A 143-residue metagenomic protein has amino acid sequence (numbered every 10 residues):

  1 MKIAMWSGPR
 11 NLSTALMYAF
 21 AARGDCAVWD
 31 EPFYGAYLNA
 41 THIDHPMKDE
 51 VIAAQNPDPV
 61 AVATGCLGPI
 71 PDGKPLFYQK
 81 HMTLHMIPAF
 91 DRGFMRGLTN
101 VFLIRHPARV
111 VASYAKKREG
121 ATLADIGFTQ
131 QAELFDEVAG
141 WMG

Functional and structural regions predicted by a protein language model:
M1-M5, D72-H81, L98-N100: Generic beta-sheet signal
M1-P71: PAPS-dependent sulfotransferase catalytic core
W6-G8, D30, Q79-M82, I104-R105: Short His-Asn-centered micro-motif
A22, D72, E137-W141: Secondary-structure boundary motif
R23-C26, P75, G97, G143: A generic structural signal for alpha->beta connector loops
E50-P57, Q79-H81, L123-D125: Short, flexible loop segments at the rims of nucleotide/cofactor-binding pockets, characterized by
G65-F90: Glycine-rich phosphate-binding loop used to anchor ATP phosphates in small-molecule kinases, encompassing both
M82-G143: PAPS-dependent sulfotransferase catalytic domain
